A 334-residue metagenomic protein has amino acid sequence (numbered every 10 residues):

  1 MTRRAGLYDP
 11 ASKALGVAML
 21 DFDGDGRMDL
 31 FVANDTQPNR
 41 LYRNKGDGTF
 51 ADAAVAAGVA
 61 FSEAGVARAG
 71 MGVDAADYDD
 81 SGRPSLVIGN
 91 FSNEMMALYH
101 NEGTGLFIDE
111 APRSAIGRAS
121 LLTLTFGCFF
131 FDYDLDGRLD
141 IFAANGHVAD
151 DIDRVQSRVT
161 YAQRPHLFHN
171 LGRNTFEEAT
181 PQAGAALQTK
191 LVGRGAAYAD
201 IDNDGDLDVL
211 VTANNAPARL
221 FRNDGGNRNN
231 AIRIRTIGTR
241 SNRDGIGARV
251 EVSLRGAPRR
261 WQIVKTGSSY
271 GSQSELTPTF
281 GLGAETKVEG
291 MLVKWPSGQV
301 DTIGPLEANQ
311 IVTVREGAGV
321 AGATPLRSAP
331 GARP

Functional and structural regions predicted by a protein language model:
T2-P10, A51-A67, I108-L124, R158-V159 (+3 more regions): Short loop/turn motifs that recur once per blade in beta-propeller domains
K13-L15, Q37, A69, E94 (+4 more regions): Beta-rich catalytic cores
A14-G24, M28, R43, G70-D79 (+5 more regions): Beta-propeller blade termini
D25, D29-N34, S85-N90, I141-A144 (+3 more regions): Hydrophobic beta-strand segments that make up the repeating blades of beta-propeller and related beta-repeat
R40-Y42, A97-Y99, R164-L167, R219: A short loop-to-beta-strand structural motif that recurs across blades of beta-propeller domains
K45-G48, E102-G105, L171-R173, D224-G226: Short loop/turn segments that connect beta-strands within beta-propeller blades
I116-R118, S157-P334: Gly/Ser/Thr/Pro-enriched helix-cap/hinge segments flanking short amphipathic alpha-helices
A143-Y161: Short, conserved, GDST-rich strand-edge loop motifs in beta-rich repeat architectures
